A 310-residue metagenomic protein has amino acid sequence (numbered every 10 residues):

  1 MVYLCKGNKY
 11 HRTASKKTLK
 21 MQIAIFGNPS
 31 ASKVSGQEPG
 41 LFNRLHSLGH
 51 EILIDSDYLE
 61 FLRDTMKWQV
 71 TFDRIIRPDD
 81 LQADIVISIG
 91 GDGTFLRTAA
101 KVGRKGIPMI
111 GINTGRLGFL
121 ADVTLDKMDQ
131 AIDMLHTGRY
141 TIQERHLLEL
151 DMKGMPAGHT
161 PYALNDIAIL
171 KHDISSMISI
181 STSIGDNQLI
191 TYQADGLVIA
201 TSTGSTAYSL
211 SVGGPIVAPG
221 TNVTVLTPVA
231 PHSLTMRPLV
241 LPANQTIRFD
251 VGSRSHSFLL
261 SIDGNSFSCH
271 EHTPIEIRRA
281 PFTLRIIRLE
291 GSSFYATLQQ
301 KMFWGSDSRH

Functional and structural regions predicted by a protein language model:
Y3, G7-Y10: Short, positively charged and aromatic/hydrophobic N-terminal segments
Y3, S15-I85, D126-T141, M152-P161: ATP/NTP phosphate-donor binding region
V34-S35, G93-T98, T206-S211: Short glycine/serine/threonine-rich phosphate/pyrophosphate-binding segments that cradle anionic phosphate groups
F61, G115-F119, V217, S233-L234: Short gly/pro/ser/thr-enriched loop/turn and capping motifs at secondary-structure boundaries
V102-I112, F119: Gly/Ser-rich helix-loop-strand patches that form or flank binding pockets for ribonucleotide-derived cofactors
R116-D195: Catalytic core of DAGKc-family lipid kinases
I169, I174, G185-Q188, L234-H310: ATP/nucleoside-binding phosphotransfer catalytic cores, i.e., glycine-rich phosphate-binding loops
I190-D195, I199-T235: Gly/Ser/Thr-rich active-site loops/lids in small-molecule metabolic enzymes that frequently grip phosphoryl groups
